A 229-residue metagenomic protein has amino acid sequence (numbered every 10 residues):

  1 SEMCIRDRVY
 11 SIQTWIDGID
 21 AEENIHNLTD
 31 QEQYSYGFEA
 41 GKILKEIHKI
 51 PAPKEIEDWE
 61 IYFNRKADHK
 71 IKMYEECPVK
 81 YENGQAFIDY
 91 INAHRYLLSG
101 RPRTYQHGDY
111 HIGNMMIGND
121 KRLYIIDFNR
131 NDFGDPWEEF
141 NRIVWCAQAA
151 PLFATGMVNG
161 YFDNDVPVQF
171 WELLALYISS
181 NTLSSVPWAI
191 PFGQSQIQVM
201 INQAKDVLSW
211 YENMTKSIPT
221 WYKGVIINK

Functional and structural regions predicted by a protein language model:
S1-D58: ATP-binding pocket architecture of kinase catalytic cores
S1-E2, R6-V9, G118-L123, K216-K229: Conserved NTP-binding catalytic cores of kinases and kinase-like/nucleotidyltransferase enzymes across multiple kinase
D7, D89-F140: Active-site acidic catalytic loop and adjacent metal/ATP-binding pocket of ATP-dependent phosphoryl transfer enzymes
S11, I16, K42-K45, D58-Y96: Active-site catalytic-loop/activation-segment of kinase and kinase-like phosphoryl-transfer enzymes
Q13-L28, K49, M73, S179-I197: A glycine-centered beta->alpha junction motif in the catalytic cores of kinase/phosphotransferase enzymes
T14, A40, L44-I47, Y110 (+5 more regions): Generic structural signal for small/hydrophobic residues in well-ordered secondary structure, especially within
F38, R142, A147-K229: Helix-rich C-terminal or lid/interface subdomains of diverse kinases
H48-E57, L97, S195, I218: Surface-exposed helix-capping loop/turn segments at secondary-structure junctions
